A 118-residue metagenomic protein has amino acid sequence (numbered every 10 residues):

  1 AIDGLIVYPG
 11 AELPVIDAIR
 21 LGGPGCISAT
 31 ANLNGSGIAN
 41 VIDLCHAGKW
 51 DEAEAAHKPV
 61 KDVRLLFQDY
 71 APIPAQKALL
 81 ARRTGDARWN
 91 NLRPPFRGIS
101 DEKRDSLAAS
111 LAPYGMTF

Functional and structural regions predicted by a protein language model:
A1-Q68: Catalytic alpha/beta core domains of metabolic enzymes, predominantly
G4-V7, A81, F96: Helix-coil boundary/capping segments in enzymes
I19-G23, K61-P94: Conserved short secondary-structure transition element at the edge of the structured enzyme core that lines
S36-A39, P74, D105: Residues on a specific face of well-ordered alpha-helices
C45-A47, A81, R104-D105: Short alpha-helix boundary/capping motifs
G85-F118: Flexible C-terminal active-site loop/helix
